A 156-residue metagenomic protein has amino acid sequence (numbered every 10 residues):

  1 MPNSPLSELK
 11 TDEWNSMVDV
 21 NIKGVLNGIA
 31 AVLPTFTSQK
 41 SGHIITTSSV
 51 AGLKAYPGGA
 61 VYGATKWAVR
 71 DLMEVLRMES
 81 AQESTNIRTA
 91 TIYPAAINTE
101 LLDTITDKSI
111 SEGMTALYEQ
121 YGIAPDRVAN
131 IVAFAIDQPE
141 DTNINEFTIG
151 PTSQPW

Functional and structural regions predicted by a protein language model:
S4, A31-K40: A short helix-coil junction within the Rossmann-fold of NAD(P)-dependent oxidoreductases
S4-L6, E13-N15: Substrate-binding pocket helix/loop in short-chain dehydrogenase/reductase
I29, T65: Active-site helix of classical SDR
S49: Residue(s) in the substrate-gating loop at a strand-loop-helix junction that position the organic substrate next
K54, V75-I87: Active-site-adjacent segment of SDR/Rossmann-fold oxidoreductases
K54-A60: Active-site loop immediately N-terminal to the catalytic Tyr-X3-Lys motif of short-chain dehydrogenase/reductase
I87, T91-I92, S111-W156: C-terminal helical subdomain
